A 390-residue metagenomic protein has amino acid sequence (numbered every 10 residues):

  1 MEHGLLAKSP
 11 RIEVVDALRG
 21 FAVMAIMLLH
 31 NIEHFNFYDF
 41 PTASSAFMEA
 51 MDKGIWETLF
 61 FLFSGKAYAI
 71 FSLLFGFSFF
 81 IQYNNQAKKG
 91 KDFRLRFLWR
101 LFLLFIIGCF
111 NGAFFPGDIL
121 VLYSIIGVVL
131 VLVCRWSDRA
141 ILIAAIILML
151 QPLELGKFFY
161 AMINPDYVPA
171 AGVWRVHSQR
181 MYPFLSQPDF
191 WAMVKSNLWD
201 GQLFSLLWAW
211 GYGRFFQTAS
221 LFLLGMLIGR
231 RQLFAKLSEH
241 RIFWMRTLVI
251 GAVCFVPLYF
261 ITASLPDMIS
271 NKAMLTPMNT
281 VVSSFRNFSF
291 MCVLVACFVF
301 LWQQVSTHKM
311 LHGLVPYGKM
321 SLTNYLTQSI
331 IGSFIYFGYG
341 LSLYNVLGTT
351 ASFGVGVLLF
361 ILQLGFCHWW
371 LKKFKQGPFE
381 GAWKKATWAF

Functional and structural regions predicted by a protein language model:
E2-F75: N-terminal signal-anchor module of multipass membrane proteins
E2-H3, T307, L347-F390: C-terminal "closing" transmembrane helix and its immediate cytosolic amphipathic cap in multi-pass membrane proteins
P10-L18, A22-V23, M245-L248, W302-I331 (+2 more regions): Functional transmembrane helices that form membrane-embedded active or gating regions
F47-F61, F190-L207, S270-T280: Juxtamembrane membrane-water interface segments that cap and precede transmembrane helices
A69-N84, V121-L132, G213-K236, R286-V305: Specific transmembrane alpha-helix
K91-D92, V131-A144, L227-V249: Solvent-exposed interhelical
I147-L224: Long hydrophobic alpha-helical segments that form multi-pass transmembrane helix bundles in integral membrane proteins
R246-Q303: Alpha-helical transmembrane segments and terminal signal-anchor/GPI-anchor hydrophobic tails, characterized by long
